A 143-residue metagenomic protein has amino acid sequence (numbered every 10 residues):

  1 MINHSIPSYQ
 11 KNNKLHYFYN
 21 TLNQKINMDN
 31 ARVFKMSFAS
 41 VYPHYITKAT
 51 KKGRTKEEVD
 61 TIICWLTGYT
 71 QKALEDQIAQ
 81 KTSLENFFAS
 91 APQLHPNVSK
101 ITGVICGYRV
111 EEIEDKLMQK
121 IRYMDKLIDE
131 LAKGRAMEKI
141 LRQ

Functional and structural regions predicted by a protein language model:
S5-S8: Serine residues within intrinsically disordered or low-complexity segments
Q10-N27: Short, Lys/Arg-enriched N-terminal segments with co-localized hydrophobic residues within the first ~10-30 amino acids
M28-Q143: A charge-rich, low-complexity, intrinsically flexible signal that marks solvent-exposed coils, linkers, repeats
